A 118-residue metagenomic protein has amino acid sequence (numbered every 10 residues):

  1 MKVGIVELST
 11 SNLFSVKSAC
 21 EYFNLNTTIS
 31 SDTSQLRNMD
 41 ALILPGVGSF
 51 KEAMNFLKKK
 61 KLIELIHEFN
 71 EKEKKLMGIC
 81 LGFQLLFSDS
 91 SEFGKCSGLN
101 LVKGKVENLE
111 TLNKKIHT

Functional and structural regions predicted by a protein language model:
M1-M77, L81, F87, N100 (+1 more regions): N-terminal beta1-alpha1 cap of cysteine-dependent amidohydrolase-like domains
S88-T118: Pocket-forming structural segment of enzyme catalytic cores
